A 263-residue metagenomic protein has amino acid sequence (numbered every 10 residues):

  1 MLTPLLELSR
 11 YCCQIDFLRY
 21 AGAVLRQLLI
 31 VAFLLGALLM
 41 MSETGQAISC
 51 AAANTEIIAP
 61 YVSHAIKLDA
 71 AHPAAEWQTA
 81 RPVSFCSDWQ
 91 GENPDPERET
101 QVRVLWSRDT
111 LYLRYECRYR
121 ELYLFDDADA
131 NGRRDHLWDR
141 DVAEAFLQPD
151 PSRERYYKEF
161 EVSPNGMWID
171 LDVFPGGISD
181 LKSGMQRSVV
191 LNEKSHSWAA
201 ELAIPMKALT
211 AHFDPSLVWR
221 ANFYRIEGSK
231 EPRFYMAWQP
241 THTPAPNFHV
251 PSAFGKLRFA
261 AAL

Functional and structural regions predicted by a protein language model:
L2, M41-S42: Position-driven detector of the extreme protein N-terminus
T3, A21-A23, A32: Ala/Thr-enriched low-complexity intrinsically disordered regions
C12-C13: Cysteine-centered motifs
L28-M40: Bacterial N-terminal signal peptides
G45-L263: Structural preference for beta-rich elements and adjacent junctions enriched in aromatics
